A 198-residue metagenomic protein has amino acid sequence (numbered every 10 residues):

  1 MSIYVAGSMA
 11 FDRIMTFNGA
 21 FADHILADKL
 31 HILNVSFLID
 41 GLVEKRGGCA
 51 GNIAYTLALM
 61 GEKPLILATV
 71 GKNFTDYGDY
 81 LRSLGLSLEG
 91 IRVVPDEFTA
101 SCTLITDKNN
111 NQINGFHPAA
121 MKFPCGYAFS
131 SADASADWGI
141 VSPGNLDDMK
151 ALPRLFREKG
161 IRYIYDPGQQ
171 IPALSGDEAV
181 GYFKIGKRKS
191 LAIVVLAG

Functional and structural regions predicted by a protein language model:
M1-L65, D76: Glycine-rich phosphate/adenosyl-contacting loop at the front of the ribokinase-like
R13-I14, I113, M149-K150: Glycine/Thr-rich phosphate-binding loops of Rossmann-like dinucleotide-binding domains
A58, R82, R157: Anion (oxyanion) recognition and catalysis
K63-E89: A glycine-rich beta-to-alpha transition motif near the start of alpha/beta enzyme domains, typified by
L67-K72, E89-T99, D166-G168: Beta-strand->loop->alpha-helix junctions that form or flank phosphate-binding loops in nucleotide-handling enzymes
E89-V94, C102-P143, D147: Conserved phosphate-binding/catalytic loop of the ribokinase/pfkB sugar-kinase fold
A100, P124-C125, P172-D177: Short, charged, surface-exposed secondary-structure boundary motifs
D137-G198: Conserved beta-alpha-beta core of the PfkB/ribokinase-like small-molecule kinase fold
